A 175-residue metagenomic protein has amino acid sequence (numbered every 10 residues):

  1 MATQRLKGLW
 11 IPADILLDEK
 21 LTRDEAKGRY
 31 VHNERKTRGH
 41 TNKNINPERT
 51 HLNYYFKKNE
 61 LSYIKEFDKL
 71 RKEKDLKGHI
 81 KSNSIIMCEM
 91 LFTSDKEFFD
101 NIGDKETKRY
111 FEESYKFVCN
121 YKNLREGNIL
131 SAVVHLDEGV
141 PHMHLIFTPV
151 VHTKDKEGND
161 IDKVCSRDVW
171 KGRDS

Functional and structural regions predicted by a protein language model:
M1-S175: N-terminal nicking endonuclease/strand-transfer module with a His-rich metal-binding environment and a catalytic Tyr
